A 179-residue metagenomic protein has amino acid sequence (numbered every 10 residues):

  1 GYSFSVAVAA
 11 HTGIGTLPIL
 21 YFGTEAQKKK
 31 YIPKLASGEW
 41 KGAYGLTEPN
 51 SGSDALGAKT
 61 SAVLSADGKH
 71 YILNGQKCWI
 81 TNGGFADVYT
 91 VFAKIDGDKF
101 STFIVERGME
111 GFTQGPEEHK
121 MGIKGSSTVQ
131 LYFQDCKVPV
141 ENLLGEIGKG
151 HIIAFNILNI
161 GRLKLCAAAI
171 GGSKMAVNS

Functional and structural regions predicted by a protein language model:
G1-K29, P33-G38, T81-V88: Internal helix-loop-helix
Y31, A58, Q76-C78, G115-H119: Short beta-alpha junctions and helix-cap segments that line functional grooves
G38-L46: A short, Trp-centered hydrophobic/proline-enriched beta-strand micro-motif
N50-S53, W79-N82, K94, K120-S127: Short Gly/Pro-enriched turn/cap motifs at secondary-structure boundaries
D54-A58, Y132: Structural signature of FAD isoalloxazine-binding scaffolds in flavoprotein oxidoreductases
T60-V63: A structural signal for short hydrophobic beta-strand segments in well-ordered beta-sheet cores
K69-Q114: A short core secondary-structure module
T113-S179: Glycine-rich beta->alpha junctions and the first turn(s) of the following alpha-helix
